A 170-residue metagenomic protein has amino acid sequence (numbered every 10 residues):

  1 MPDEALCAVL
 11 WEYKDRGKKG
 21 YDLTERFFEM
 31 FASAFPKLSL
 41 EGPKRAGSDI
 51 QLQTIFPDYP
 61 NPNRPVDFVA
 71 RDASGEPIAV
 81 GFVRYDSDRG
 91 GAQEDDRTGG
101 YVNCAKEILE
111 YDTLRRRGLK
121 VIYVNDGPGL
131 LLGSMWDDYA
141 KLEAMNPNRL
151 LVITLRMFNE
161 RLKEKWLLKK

Functional and structural regions predicted by a protein language model:
M1-P36: Interdomain/boundary linker segments immediately adjacent to catalytic/signaling cores
A34-K44: Short, well-structured beta-strand/strand-turn elements
P43-K170: Catalytic core segments in nucleotide and nucleic-acid processing enzymes
